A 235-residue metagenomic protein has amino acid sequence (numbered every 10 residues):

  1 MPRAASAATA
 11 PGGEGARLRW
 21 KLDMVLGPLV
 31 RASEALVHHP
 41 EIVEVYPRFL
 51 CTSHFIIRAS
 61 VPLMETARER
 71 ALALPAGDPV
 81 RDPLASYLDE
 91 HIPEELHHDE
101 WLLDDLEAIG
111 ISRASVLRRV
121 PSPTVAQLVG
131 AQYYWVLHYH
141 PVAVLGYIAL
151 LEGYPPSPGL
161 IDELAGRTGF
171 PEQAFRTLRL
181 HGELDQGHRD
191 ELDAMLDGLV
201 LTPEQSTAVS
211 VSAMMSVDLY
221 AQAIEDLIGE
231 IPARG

Functional and structural regions predicted by a protein language model:
M1-G235: Non-heme di-metal
